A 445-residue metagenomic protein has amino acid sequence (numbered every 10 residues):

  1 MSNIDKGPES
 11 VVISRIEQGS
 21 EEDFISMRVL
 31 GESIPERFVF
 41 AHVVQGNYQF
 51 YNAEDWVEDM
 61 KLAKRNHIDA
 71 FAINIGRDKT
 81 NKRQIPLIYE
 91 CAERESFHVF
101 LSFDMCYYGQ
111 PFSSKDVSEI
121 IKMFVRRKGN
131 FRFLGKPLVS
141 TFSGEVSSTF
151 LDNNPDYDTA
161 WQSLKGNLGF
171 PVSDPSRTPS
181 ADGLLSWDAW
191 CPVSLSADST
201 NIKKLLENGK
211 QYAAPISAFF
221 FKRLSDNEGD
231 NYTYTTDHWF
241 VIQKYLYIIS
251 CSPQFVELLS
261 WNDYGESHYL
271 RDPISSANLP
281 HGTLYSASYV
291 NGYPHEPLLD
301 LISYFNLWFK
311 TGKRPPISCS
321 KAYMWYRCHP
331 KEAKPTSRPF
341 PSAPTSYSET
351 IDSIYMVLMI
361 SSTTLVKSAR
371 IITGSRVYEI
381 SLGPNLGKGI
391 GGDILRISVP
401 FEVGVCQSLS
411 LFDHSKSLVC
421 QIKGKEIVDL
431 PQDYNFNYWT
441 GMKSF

Functional and structural regions predicted by a protein language model:
G7, V12-V357, S362-R396, F401-F445: Glycan-processing catalytic domains of CAZymes
